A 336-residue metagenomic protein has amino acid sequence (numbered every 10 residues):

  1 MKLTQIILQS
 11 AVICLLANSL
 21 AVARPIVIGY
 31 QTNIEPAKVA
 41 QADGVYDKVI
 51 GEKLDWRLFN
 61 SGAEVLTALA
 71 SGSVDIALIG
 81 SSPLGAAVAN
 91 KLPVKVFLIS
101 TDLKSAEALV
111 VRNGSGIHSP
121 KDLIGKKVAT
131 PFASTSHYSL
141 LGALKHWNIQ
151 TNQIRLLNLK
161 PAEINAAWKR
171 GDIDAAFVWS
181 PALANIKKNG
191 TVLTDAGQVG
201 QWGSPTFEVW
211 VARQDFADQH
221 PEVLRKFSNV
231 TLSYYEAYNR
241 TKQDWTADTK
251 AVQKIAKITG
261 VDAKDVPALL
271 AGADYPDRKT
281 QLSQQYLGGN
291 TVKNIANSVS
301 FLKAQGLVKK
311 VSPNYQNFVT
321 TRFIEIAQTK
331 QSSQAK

Functional and structural regions predicted by a protein language model:
M1-S10: Bacterial N-terminal signal peptides that target proteins for export
N18-A23: Sec/Tat signal peptide C-region and signal peptidase I cleavage site
R24-Q150, R155-N158, D174-S180, A196: Short, glycine-/small- and polar/acidic-enriched structural segments that line small-molecule recognition paths
E64-L66, L84, I164-A167, A182-L183 (+1 more regions): Short, hydrophobic alpha-helical packing/hinge segments within bilobed ligand-binding/sensory domains
E107-I117, T206-P221: A bilobed periplasmic-binding-protein/Venus flytrap-type ligand-binding module shared by bacterial periplasmic
P181, N185-T206: Extracytoplasmic/periplasmic substrate-binding proteins
D218-L307: Secondary-structure end/capping motifs
V292-K336: Conserved C-terminal helix/tail region of periplasmic/extracytoplasmic solute-binding proteins
